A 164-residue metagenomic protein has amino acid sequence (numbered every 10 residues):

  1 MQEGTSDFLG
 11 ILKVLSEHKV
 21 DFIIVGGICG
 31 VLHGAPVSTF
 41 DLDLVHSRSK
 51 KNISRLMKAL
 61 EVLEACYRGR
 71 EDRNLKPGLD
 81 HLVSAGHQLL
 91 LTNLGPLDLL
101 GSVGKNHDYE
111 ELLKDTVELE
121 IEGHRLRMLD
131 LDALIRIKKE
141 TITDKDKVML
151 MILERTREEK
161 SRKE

Functional and structural regions predicted by a protein language model:
M1-E164: Compositionally biased terminal segments of proteins
